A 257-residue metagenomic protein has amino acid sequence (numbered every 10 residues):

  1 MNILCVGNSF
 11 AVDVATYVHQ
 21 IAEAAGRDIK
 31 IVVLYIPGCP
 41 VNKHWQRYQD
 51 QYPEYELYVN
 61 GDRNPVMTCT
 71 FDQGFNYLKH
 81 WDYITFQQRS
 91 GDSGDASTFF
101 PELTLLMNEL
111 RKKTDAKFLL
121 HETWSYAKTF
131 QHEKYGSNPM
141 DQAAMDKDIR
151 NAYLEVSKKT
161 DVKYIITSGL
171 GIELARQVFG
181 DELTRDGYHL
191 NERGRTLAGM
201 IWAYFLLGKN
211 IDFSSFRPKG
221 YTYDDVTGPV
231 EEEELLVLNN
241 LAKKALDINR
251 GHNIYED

Functional and structural regions predicted by a protein language model:
N2, V12-F100: Conserved SGNH/GDSL esterase-like catalytic core that processes O-acyl groups on lipids and polysaccharides
L4-V6, L34, H121: Short hydrophobic segments within beta-strands
S9: Catalytic nucleophile serine of serine hydrolases, specifically the conserved "nucleophile elbow" pentapeptide
E23-G26, D115, D161, G208: Residue-level recognition of short, structured coil/turn motifs that connect secondary structure elements
V59-N60, N151, E192-L197: Short, basic, helix/turn surface patches
T70-Y188, E192, Y204, F213: Alpha-helical cap/lid subdomain in secreted, periplasmic, or secretory-pathway luminal O-acyl-processing enzymes
H189, R193, G199-D257: Conserved catalytic region of serine esterases and O-acyltransferases that act on ester linkages in lipids
